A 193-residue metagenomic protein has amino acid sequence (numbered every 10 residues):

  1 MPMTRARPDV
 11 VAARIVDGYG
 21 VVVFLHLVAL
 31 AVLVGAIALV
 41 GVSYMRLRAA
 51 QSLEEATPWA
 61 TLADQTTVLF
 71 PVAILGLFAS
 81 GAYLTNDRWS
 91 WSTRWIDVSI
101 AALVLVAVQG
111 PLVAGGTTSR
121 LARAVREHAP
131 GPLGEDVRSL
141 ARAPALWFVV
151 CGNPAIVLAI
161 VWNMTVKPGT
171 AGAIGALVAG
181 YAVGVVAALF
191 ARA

Functional and structural regions predicted by a protein language model:
P2, A6-A193: Polytopic transmembrane helical bundles with strong interfacial aromatic enrichment
